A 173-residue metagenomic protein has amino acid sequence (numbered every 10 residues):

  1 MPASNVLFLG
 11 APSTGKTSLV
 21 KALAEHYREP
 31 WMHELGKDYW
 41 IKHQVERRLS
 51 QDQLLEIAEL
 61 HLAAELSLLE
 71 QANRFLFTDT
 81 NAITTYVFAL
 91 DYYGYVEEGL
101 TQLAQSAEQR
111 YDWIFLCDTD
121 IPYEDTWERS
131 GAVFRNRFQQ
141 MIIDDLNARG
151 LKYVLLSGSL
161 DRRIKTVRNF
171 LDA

Functional and structural regions predicted by a protein language model:
P2-N5, N73: Pre-Walker A (Motif I) flank of P-loop NTPase domains
F8: Hydrophobic anchor at the beta1->P-loop junction of P-loop NTPases
A11: P-loop (Walker A) phosphate-binding loop of NTP-binding proteins
K16: Conserved lysine of the Walker
L19: Hydrophobic positions on the alpha1 helix immediately C-terminal to the Walker A/P-loop
E25-L62, V167: Conserved substrate/cofactor phosphate-moiety recognition/catalytic segment in nucleotide-dependent phosphotransferases
V45-Y95: Conserved nucleotide-sensing/catalytic segment adjacent to the nucleotide-binding pocket in NTP-handling enzymes
Y93-S159: A glycine- and Lys/Arg-enriched "phosphate-lid" helix/loop adjacent to the NTP-binding pocket of small-molecule kinases
